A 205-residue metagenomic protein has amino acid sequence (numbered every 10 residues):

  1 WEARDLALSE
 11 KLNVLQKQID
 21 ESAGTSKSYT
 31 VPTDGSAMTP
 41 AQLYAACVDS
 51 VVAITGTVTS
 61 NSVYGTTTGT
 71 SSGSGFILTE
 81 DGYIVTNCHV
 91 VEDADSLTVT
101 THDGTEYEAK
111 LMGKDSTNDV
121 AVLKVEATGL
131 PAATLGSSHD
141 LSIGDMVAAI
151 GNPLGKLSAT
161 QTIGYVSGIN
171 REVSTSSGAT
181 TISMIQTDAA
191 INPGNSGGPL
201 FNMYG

Functional and structural regions predicted by a protein language model:
W1-Y204: Serine-dependent protease modules
